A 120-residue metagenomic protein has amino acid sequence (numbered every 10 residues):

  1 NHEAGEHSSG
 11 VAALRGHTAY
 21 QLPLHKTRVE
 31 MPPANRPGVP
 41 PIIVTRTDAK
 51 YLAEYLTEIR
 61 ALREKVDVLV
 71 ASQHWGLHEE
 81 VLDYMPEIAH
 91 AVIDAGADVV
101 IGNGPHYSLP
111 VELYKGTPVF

Functional and structural regions predicted by a protein language model:
N1-F120: Acidic, metal/ion-coordinating pockets
